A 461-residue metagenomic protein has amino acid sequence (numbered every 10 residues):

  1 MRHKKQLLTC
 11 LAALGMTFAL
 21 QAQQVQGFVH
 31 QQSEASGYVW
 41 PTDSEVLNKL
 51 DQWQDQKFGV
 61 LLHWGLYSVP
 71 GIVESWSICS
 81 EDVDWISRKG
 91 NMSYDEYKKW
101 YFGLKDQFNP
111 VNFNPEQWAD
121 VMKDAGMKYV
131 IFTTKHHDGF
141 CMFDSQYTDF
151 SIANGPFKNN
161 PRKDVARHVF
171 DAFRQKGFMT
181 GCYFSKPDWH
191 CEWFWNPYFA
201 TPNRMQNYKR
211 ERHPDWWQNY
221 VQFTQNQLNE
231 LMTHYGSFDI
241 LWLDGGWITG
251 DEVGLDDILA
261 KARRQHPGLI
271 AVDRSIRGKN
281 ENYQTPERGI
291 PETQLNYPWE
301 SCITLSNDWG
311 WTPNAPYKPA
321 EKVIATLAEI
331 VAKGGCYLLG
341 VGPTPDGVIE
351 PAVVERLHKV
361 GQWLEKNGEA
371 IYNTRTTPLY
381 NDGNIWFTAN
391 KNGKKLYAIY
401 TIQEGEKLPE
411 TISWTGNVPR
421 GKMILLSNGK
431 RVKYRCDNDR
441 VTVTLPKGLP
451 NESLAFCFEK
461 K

Functional and structural regions predicted by a protein language model:
M1-G27: Bacterial Sec-dependent N-terminal signal peptides
Q24-K461: Mature catalytic domains of secreted/periplasmic carbohydrate-active enzymes
